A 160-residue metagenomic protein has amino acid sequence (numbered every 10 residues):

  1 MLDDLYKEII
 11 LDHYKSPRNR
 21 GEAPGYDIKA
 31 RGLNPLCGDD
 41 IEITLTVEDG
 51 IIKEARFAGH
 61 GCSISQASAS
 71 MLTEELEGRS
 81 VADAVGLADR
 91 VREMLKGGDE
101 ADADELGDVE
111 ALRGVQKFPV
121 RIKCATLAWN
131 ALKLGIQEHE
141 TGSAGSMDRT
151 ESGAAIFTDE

Functional and structural regions predicted by a protein language model:
M1-P24, K53, R79-E160: C-terminal binding/interaction regions
H13-E54: Structured beta-strand/loop patches that form or line metal/cofactor-binding pockets in enzymes
C37, I64, K117-R121: Secondary-structure capping and boundary motifs in well-ordered enzyme cores
I41, S70, K123: Active-site phosphate/pyrophosphate-handling residues
T46-E48, A58, E77: Solvent-exposed residues in well-ordered beta-strands and their adjoining turns, especially edge/terminal strands
G59-Q66: Short, thiol/selenol-centered motifs that function as redox-active sites or metal-ligating centers
S68-S80: Alpha-helical support elements that line or immediately flank enzyme active sites and cofactor-binding pockets
